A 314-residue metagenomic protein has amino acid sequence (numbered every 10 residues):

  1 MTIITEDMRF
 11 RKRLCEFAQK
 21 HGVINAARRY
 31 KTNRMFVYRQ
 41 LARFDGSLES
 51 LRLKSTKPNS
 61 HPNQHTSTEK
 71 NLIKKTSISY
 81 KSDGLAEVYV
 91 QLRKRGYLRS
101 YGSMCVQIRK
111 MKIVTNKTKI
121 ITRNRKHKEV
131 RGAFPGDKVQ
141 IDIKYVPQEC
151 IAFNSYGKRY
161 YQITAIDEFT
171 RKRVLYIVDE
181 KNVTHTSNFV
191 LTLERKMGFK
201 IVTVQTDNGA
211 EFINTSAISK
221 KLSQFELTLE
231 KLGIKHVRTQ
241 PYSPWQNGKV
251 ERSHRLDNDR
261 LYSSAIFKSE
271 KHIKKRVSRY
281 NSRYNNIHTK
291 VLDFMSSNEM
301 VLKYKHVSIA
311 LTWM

Functional and structural regions predicted by a protein language model:
M1-D45: Double-stranded DNA-binding cores of transcription factors and transposases
L14, A26, V37-Q40, L72-I73 (+14 more regions): Mobile genetic element proteins and their domesticated derivatives, centered on retroelements and DNA transposons
L48-L72, T76-V139, I143-P147, A210 (+2 more regions): Basic, flexible linker segments flanking DNA-binding modules in nucleic acid-interacting mobile-element proteins
I141-V174: An active-site-proximal beta-strand-loop segment
K158-R159, L175-T203: Active-site beta-loop-alpha junctions of metal-dependent nucleic acid enzymes, especially the RNase H-like/DDE
K181, M197-A217, Q240-Y242, F294-S297: Acidic/histidine-rich, metal-coordinating catalytic segments
T206-N208, S216-L229, K235-D259, I273-S278 (+1 more regions): RNase H-like two-metal-ion nuclease catalytic core shared by retroviral integrases and related mobile-element nucleases
L232-I234, R255-M314: C-terminal domain-tail junction helix/linker
